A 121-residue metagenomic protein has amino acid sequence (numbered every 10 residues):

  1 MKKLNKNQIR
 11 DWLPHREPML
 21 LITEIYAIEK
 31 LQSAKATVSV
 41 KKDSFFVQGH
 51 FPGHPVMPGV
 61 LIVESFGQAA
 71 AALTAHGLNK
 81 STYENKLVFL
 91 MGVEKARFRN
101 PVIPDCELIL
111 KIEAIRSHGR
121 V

Functional and structural regions predicted by a protein language model:
K2-K3, A70-K111, I115: Hydrophobic beta-strand-centered segment that forms part of the acyl-chain substrate-binding groove
K3, H15, T37-S39, E94: Small/polar/charged residue-enriched interaction surfaces, especially the RNA/DNA-contacting tracks of RNP/CRISPR
L4-Q8, K35-V38, S65: RNA-interacting cores
K6-R16, F45: Terminal targeting signals and extreme-terminal segments of soluble enzymes
R10, G53, F98-N100: Beta-strand-rich interaction surfaces with strong enrichment in secreted/lumenal proteins
E17-M57, I62: Catalytic strand-loop segment that frames the active site of acyl-thioester-processing enzymes
I25, M57-T82: Active-site helix/loop of acyl-thioester processing domains in fatty-acid/polyketide metabolism, spanning hotdog-fold
E29-Q32, R116-V121: Short, conserved beta-turn/loop elements at beta-strand boundaries and strand-helix junctions
